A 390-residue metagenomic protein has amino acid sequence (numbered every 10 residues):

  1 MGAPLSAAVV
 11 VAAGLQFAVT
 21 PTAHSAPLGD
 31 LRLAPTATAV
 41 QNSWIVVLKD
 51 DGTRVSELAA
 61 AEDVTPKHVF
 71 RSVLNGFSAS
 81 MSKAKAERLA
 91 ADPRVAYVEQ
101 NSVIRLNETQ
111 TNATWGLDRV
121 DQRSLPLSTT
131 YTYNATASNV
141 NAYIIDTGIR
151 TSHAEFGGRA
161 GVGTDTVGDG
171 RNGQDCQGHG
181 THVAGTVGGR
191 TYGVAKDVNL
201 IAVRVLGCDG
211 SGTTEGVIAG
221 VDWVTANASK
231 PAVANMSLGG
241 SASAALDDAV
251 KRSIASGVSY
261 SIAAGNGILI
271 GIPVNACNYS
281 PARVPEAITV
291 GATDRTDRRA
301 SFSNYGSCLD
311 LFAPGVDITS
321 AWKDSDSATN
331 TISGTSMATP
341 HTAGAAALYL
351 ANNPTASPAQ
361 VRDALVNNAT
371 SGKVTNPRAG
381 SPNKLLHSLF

Functional and structural regions predicted by a protein language model:
M1-S25: Secretory targeting and sorting signals
S25, T130-V162, D169-G216, A228-V233 (+9 more regions): Subtilisin-like serine protease catalytic core
S25-A37, A59-L74, D92-N141, I149 (+2 more regions): Protease zymogen maturation seam
V40-V47: Short glycine-/aliphatic-rich beta-strand segments at the starts of folded cytosolic domains
D50-T53, L74, K85-A86, S102-L106 (+11 more regions): Solvent-exposed loop/turn segments at secondary-structure junctions within structured extracellular/periplasmic domains
K67-S82, V233: Surface-exposed aromatic
A91-Y97, E155, K230, E286-T289 (+1 more regions): Glycine-centered tight turns that cap/initiate beta-strands
E108-Q110, S211-V217, L238-D310, D317-A343: Substrate-binding/specificity loop regions of serine endopeptidase catalytic domains, predominantly subtilases
